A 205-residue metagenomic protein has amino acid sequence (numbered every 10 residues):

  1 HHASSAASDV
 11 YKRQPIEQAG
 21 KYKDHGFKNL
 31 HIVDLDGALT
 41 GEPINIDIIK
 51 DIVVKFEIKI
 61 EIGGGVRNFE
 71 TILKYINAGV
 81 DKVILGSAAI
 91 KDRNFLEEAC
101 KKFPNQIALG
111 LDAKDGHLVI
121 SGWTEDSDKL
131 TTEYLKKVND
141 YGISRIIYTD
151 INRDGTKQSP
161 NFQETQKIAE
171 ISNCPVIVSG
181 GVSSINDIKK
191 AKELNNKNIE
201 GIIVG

Functional and structural regions predicted by a protein language model:
H1-A7, Y11: Single conserved hydrophobic/aromatic residue that forms the stacking wall/gate of nucleotide- or nucleobase-binding
Y22, L30, Y75, L109 (+4 more regions): Conserved, mostly hydrophobic/aromatic
D24, H31-I76: N-terminal active-site wall of soluble small-molecule enzyme domains
N29, E57-E61, K82-I84, Q106-G110 (+4 more regions): Structural preference for beta-strand elements that scaffold enzyme active sites
N29-D47, S87, Y148-Q158: Glycine-rich, proline-tolerant flexible connector loops at the mouths of alpha/beta enzymes
P43-K50, R93, T124-E133, Q158-K167: Charged helix-capping and loop-helix junction motifs
I60-E61, V66-G79, Q163-N198: Catalytic cores of alpha/beta
N105, L111-S144: Anionic-ligand binding region
